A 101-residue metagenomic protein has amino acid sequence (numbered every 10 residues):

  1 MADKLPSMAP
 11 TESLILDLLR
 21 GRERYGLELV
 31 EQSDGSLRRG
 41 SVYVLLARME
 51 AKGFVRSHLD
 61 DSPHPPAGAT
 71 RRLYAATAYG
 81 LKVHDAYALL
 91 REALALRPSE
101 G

Functional and structural regions predicted by a protein language model:
M1-L19, A51: Short alpha-helical segments that sit at the start of domains
A2, A78-G101: Amphipathic alpha-helical dimerization/coiled-coil segments that flank or bridge DNA-binding/regulatory modules
L19-Y25: Short capping segments at the starts of secondary-structure elements
E28-Q32: A short acidic, leucine-rich amphipathic alpha-helix
V42-K52: Basic amphipathic alpha-helical segments that dock to polyanions
K52-G68, A75: Beta-hairpin "wing" of winged helix-turn-helix
